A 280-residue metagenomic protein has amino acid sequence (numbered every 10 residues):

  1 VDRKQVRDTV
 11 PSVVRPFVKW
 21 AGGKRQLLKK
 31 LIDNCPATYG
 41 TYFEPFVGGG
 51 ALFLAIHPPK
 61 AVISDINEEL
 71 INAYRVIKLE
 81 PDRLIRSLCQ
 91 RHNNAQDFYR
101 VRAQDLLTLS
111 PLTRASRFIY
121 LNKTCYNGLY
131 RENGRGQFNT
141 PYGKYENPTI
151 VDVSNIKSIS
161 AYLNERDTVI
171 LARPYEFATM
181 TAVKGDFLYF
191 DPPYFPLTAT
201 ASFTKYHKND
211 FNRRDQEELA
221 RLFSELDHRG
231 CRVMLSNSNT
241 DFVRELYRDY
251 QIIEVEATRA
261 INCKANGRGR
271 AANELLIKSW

Functional and structural regions predicted by a protein language model:
D2-Q26, D33-A37, K78-Y189, P193-T204 (+1 more regions): SAM-dependent nucleic-acid methyltransferase catalytic core
L31, G48, Y74, I119 (+2 more regions): A residue-level signal for conserved active-site and pocket-lining positions in enzyme catalytic cores
N34-Q96: Conserved S-adenosyl-L-methionine
F46-A51, I156, N237-D241: Short, polar loop motifs at secondary-structure junctions
V47, E68, F177, Y194 (+1 more regions): Short, glycine/acidic-enriched loop or turn micro-motifs at the edges of active sites
S116, A271-I277: Short hydrophobic/aromatic beta-strand or adjacent loop that forms the aromatic wall/cage of a ligand/substrate-binding
K184-G267, A271-N273: Conserved acidic-Pro-Pro-aromatic motif
